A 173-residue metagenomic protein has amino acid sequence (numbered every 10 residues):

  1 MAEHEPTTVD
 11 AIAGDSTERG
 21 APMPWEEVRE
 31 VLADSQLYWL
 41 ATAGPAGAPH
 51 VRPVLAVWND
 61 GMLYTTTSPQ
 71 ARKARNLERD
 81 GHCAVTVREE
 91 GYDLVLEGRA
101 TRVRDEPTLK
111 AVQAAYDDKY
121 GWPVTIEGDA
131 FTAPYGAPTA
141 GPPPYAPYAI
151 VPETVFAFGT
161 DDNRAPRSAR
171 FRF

Functional and structural regions predicted by a protein language model:
M1-P22, Y92-F173: Charged, gly/pro-rich active-site loop segments
G14-T42: Short, conserved active-site entrance elements at the starts or edges of catalytic domains
P24-E27, V51-R52, Q70, Y135-G136: A generic local structural motif
W25, H50, W58, T65 (+2 more regions): Tryptophan-centric aromatic hotspots in well-structured domains and transmembrane helices
V28, K73, T108-V112: Amphipathic alpha-helical interface surfaces
R29-E30, L55, R75, P138-A140: Short secondary-structure boundary/capping segments
S35-P69, R75-L77, H82-V87, V95-R99: Short beta-strand segments
